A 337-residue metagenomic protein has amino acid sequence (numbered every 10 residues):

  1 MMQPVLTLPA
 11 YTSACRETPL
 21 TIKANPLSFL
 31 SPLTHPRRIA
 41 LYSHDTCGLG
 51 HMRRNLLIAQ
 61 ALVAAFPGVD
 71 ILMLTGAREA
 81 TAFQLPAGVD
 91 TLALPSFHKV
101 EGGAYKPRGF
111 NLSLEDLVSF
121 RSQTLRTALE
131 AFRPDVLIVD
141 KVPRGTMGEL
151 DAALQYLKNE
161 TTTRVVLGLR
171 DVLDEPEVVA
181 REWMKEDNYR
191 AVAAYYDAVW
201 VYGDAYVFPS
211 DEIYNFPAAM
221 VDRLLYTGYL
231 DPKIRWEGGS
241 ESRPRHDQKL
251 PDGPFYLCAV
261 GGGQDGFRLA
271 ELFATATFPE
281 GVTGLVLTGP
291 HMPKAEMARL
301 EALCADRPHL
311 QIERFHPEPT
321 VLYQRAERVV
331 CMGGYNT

Functional and structural regions predicted by a protein language model:
M2-L8, T21-R78: N-terminal subdomain of nucleotide-sugar transferases
H35-S43, A61-D116, F120-S122: Conserved nucleotide-sugar phosphate-binding/catalytic loop shared by glycosyltransferases and other
I71-G76, G168, V199-Y202, G284-G289: Short internal beta-strands
E79-T81, I138-Y156: An aromatic- and histidine-rich active-site surface loop
P107-M147: Conserved nucleotide-sugar donor-binding subdomain of glycosyltransferases
A131-R133, Y195, Q324-R325: Alpha-helix C-terminal capping/helix-to-coil transition sites in glycosyltransferase folds
L154-Y226: Active-site-proximal region of nucleotide-activated glycan assembly enzymes, centered on histidine/acidic-rich loops
Y214, Y229-E327: Donor-nucleotide binding loops and adjacent catalytic segments primarily of GT-B fold Leloir glycosyltransferases
